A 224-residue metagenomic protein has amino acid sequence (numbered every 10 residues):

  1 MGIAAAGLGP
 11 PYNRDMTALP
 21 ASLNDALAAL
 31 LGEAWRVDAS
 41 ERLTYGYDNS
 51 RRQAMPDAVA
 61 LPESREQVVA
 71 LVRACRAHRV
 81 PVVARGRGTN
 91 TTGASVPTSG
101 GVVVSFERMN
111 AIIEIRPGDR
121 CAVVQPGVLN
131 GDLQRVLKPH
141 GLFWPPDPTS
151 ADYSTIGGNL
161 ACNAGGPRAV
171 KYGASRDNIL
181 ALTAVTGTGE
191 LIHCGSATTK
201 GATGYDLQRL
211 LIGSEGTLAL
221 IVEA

Functional and structural regions predicted by a protein language model:
M1-I3, M16: Short hydrophobic transmembrane-like helices used for membrane targeting/insertion
G7-P10: N-terminal polybasic/positive-inside topogenic patches
Y12-R76, T89-R120, T149: N-terminal flexible segment immediately upstream of the FAD-binding catalytic core in FAD-dependent oxidoreductases
A29-L30, A77, P139, S214: Residues at alpha-helix termini
V80, G100-V102, L218: The start of beta-strands in P-loop NTPase/AAA+ ATPase cores
V80-P81, F143: Residue-level detector of anion-binding/catalytic polar loops
V83-R85: Conserved PLP-anchoring active-site segment centered on the Schiff-base-forming lysine
A111-I115, C121-A224: FAD-binding subdomain of flavoenzyme oxidoreductases
